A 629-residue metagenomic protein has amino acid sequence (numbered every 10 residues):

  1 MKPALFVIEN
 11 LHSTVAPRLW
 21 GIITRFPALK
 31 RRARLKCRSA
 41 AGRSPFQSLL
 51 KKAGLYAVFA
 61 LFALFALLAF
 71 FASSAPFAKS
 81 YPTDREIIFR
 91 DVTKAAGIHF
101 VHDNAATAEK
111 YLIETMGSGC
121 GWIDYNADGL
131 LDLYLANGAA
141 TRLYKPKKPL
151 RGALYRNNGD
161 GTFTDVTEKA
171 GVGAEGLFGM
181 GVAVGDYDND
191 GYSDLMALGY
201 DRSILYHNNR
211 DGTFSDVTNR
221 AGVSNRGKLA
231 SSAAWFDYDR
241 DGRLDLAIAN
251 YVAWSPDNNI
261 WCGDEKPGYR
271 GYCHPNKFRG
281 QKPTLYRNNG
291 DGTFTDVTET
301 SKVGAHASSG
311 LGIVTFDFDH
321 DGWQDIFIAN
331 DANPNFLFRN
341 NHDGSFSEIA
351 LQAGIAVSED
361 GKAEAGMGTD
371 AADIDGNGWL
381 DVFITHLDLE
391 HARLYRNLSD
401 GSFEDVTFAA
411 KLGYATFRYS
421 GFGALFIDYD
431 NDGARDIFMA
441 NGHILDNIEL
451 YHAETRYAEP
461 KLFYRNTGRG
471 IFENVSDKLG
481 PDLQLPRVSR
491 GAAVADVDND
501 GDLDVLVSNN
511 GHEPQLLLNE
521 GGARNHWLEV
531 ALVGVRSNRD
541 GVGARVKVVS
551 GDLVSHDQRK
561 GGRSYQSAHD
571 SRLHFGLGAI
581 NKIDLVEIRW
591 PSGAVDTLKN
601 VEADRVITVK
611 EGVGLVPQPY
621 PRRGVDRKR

Functional and structural regions predicted by a protein language model:
P3, L11-V15, T24-R34, A40-P45 (+2 more regions): N-terminal basic, low-structured, amphipathic or hydrophobic segments
R85, A106-K110, Y414, D446 (+1 more regions): Gly/Ser/Thr/Pro-enriched helix-cap/hinge segments flanking short amphipathic alpha-helices
F89-V92, T162-V172, T213-V223, G292-G304 (+3 more regions): Blade-edge beta-strand/turn elements of extracellular beta-propeller and related beta-sheet repeat scaffolds
I98-G119, A170-A183, G222-A234, R279 (+7 more regions): Repeat-based blade/solenoid architectures
G117-A127, R156, F178-S193, H207 (+10 more regions): Beta-propeller blade termini
L130-N137, D190-G199, L246-N250, D325-N330 (+4 more regions): Hydrophobic beta-strand segments that make up the repeating blades of beta-propeller and related beta-repeat
A136-P149, Y251-F278, A440-R456: Short, conserved, GDST-rich strand-edge loop motifs in beta-rich repeat architectures
A153-N157, K282-N288, R339, R396 (+1 more regions): Beta-propeller blade signature
